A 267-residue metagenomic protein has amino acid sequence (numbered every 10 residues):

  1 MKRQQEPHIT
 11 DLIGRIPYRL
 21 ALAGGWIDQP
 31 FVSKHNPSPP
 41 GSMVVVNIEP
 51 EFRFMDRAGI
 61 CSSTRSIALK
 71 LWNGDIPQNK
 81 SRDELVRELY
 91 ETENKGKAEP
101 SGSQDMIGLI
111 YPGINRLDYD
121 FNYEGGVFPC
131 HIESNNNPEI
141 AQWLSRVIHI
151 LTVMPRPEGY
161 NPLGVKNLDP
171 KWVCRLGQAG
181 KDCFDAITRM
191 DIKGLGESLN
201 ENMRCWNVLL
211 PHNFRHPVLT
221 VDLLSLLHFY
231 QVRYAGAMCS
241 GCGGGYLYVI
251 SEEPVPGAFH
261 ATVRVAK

Functional and structural regions predicted by a protein language model:
M1-A23, I27-S240, Y248-K267: C-terminal nucleotide
